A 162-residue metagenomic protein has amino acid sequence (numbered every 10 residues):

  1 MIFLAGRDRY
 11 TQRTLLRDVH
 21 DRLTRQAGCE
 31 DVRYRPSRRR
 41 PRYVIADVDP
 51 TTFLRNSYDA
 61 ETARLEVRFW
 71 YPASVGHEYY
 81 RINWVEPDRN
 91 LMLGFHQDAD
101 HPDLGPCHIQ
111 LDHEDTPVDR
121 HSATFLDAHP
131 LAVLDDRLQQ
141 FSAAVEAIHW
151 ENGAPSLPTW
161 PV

Functional and structural regions predicted by a protein language model:
M1-V67, V75-H77, P158-P161: Negatively charged, low-complexity tracts enriched in Asp/Glu with abundant Ser/Thr
R39, P87, P102, D115 (+2 more regions): Solvent-exposed, non-transmembrane amphipathic alpha-helical segments
D59, P72, E86: Acidic surface patches and DE-rich sequence motifs
D59-F69, L91-D98: Short amphipathic beta-strand/extended segments with alternating polar/hydrophobic composition
V67-Y71, R81-N83: Hydrophobic/aromatic beta-strand elements that line small-molecule binding cavities or substrate pockets in beta-rich
F69-V75, L131, Q140: Alpha-helical interaction segments
E78-L131: An exposed acidic His-Trp-rich patch
V118-A154: Well-ordered alpha/beta subsegment
